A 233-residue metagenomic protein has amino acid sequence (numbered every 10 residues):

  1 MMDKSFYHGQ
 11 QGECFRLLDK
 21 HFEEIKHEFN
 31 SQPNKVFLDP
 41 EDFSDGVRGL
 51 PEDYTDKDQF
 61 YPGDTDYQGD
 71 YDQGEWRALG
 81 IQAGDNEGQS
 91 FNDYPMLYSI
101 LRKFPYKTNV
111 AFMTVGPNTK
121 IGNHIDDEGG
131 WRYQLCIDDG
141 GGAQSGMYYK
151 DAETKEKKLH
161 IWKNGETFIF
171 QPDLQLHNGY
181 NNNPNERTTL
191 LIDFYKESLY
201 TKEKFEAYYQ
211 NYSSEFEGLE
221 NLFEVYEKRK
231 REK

Functional and structural regions predicted by a protein language model:
M1, H27-V36, K103-T108, D126-W131 (+2 more regions): Generic structural signal for short, solvent-exposed loop/turn connectors between secondary structure elements
M1-S99: Non-heme Fe(II)/2-oxoglutarate
H8-R16, A78, A83-L101, P105 (+5 more regions): Short, structured coil/loop segments at alpha-helix boundaries
H21, E28, Q82, V115 (+3 more regions): Structured loops at beta-to-helix junctions and adjacent beta-edge loops in soluble globular domains
R77-I169, T189: Catalytic core of non-heme Fe(II) oxygenases with the double-stranded beta-helix
D139, Q144-K233: Catalytic core of Fe(II)/2-oxoglutarate
